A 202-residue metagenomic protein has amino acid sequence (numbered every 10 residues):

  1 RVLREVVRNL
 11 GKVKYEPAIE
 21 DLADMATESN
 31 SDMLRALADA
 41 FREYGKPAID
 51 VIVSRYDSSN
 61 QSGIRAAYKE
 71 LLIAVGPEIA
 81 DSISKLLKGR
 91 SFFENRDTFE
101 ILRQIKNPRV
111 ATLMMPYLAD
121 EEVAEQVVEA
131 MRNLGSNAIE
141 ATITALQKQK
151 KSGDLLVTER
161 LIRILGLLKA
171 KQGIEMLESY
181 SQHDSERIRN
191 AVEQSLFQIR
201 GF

Functional and structural regions predicted by a protein language model:
V2-V13, E20-T27, D32-Y44, S54-R55 (+9 more regions): Structural detector for internal amphipathic alpha-helices that build alpha-solenoid repeat scaffolds
S181-D184: TPR/TPR-like (Sel1-like) alpha-helical repeat modules
